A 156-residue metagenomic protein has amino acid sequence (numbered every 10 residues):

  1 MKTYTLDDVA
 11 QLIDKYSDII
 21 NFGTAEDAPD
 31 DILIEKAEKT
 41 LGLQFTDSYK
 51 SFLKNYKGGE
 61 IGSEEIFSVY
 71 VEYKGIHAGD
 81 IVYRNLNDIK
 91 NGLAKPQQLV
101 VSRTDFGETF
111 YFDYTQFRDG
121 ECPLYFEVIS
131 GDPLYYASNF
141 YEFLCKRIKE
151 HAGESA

Functional and structural regions predicted by a protein language model:
M1-F110, S155-A156: A surface-exposed partner-binding patch
T46, S68, F126-E127, Y141-L144: Compositionally biased, low-structure terminal segments
F67, I89-K90, E121-Y125, D132-L134 (+1 more regions): Short, surface-exposed linear patches
L99, D132-S155: Ampiphathic alpha-helical segments that act as solvent-exposed interaction surfaces
T109-A137: Segments surrounding the PLD/"HKD" phosphodiesterase catalytic module and close analogs
